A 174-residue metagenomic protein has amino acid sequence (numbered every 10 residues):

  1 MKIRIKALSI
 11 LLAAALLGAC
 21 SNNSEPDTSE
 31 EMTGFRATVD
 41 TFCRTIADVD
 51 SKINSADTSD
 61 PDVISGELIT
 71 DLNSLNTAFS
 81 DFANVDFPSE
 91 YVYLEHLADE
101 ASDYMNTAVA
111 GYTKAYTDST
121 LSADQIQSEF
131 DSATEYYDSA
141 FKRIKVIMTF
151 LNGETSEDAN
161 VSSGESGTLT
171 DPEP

Functional and structural regions predicted by a protein language model:
M1-L8: Bacterial N-terminal signal peptides that target proteins for export
A15-A19: C-terminal motif of bacterial Sec signal peptides marking the signal peptidase cleavage site
N22: Short, conserved catalytic or interaction motifs in soluble domains
E25-I69, T107-P174: C-terminal amphipathic alpha-helix
L75-S102, L151-E154: Short, solvent-exposed, charged loop/turn and helix-capping segments that join or cap alpha-helices on peripheral
